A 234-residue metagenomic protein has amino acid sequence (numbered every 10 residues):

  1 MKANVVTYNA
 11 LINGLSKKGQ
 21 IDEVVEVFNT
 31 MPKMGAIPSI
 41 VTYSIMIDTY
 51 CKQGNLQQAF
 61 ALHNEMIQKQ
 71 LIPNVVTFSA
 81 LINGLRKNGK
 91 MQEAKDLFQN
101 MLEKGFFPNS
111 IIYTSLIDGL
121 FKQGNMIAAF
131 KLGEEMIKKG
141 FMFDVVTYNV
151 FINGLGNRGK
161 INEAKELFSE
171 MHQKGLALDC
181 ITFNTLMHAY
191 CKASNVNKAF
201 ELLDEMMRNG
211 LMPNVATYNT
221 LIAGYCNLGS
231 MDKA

Functional and structural regions predicted by a protein language model:
N4-N9, N13, V24, S39-S44 (+23 more regions): Pentatricopeptide repeat
